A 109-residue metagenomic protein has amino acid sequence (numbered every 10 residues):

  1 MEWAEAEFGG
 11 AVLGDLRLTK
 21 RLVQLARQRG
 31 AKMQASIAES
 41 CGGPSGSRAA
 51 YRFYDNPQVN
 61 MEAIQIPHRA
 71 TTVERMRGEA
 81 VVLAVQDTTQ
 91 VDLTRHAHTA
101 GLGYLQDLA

Functional and structural regions predicted by a protein language model:
M1-A109: Conserved, well-structured functional cores that handle cations and Mg-NTP chemistry
